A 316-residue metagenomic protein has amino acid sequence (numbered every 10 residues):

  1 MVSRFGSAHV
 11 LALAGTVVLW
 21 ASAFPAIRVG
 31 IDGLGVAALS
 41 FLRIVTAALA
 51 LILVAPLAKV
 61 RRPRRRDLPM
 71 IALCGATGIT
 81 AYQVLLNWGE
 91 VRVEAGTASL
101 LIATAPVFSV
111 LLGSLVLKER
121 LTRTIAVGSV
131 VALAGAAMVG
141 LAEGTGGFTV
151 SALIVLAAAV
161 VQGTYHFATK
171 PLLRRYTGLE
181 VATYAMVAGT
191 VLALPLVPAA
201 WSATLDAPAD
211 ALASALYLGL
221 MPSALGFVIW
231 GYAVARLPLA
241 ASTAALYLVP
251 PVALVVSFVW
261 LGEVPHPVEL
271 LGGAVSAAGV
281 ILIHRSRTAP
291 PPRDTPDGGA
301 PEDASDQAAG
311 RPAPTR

Functional and structural regions predicted by a protein language model:
M1-G6, L11, I44, L141-A142 (+2 more regions): C-terminal-most transmembrane helix of multi-pass membrane proteins
F5-V10, D32-F41, P63-P69, L141-T164 (+2 more regions): Juxtamembrane helix-entry segments on the extracytoplasmic side of multipass membrane proteins
H9, D32-A81, F108-S109, V161-A168 (+3 more regions): Transmembrane alpha-helices of multi-pass small-molecule transport proteins
V18-L19, A23-I27, I52-I102, M138 (+1 more regions): Specific transmembrane alpha-helical segments of multi-pass solute transporters/efflux pumps, especially DMT/EamA
A38-L49, T77-I79, Q83-R120, I125 (+3 more regions): Specific alpha-helical transmembrane segments that line the substrate/conduction pathway and gating interfaces
F41-L42, Q83, T97-T104, F167-V191 (+1 more regions): Helix-helix packing/entry segments at the starts of transmembrane helices
L51, A72, L112, L121-E143 (+4 more regions): Hydrophobic transmembrane alpha-helices of multi-pass small-molecule transport proteins
L51, S109-L111, L115, G146-W201 (+4 more regions): Transmembrane alpha-helical segments that form core, pore/gating elements of small-molecule transporters/exporters
